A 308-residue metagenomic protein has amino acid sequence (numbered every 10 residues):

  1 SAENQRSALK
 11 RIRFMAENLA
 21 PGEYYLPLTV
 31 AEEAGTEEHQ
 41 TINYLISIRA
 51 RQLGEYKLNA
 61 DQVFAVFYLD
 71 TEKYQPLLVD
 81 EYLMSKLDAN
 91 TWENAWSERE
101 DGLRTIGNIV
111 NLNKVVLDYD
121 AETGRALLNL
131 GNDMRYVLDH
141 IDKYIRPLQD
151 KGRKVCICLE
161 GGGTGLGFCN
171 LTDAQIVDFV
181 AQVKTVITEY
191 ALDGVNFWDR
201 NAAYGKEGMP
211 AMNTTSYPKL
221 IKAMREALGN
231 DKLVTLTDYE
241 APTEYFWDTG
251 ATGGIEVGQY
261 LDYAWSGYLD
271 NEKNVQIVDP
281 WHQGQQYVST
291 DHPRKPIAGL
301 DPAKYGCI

Functional and structural regions predicted by a protein language model:
S1-G54: Short boundary segments that mark the start of a structured unit
R51-A174, N271-R294: Glycan-recognition patch characteristic of GH18 chitinases/ENGases and related GlcNAc/peptidoglycan-binding proteins
K57-A60, D101-I106, L148-D150, T188-Y190 (+3 more regions): Extracellular/periplasmic catalytic domains that process cell-envelope and extracellular macromolecules
F64-L69, N108-V116, K154-E160, D193-D199 (+3 more regions): Structural recognition of the beta-strand scaffold that forms the well-ordered cores of secreted hydrolase catalytic
D88-G107, T172-A203, T249-K273: Structural recognition of alpha->loop->beta junctions
N129-L130, W198-I308: Substrate-binding surface in catalytic domains of secreted glycosidases
M134-I141, T172-I176, V180, P210-P218 (+1 more regions): Solvent-exposed, acidic/flexible segments
L138-R146, V180-I187, Y217-R225, V288-R294: Generic structural signal for well-ordered alpha-helices, preferentially at hydrophobic/aromatic core positions
